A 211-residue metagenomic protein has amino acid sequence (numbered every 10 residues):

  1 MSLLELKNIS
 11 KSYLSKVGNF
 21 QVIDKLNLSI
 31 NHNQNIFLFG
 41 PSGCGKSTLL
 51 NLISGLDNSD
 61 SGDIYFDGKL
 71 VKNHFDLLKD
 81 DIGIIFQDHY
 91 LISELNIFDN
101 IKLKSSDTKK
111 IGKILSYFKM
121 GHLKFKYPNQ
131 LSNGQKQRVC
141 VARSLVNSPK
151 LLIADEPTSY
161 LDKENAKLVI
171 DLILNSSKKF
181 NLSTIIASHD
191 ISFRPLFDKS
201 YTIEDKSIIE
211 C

Functional and structural regions predicted by a protein language model:
S54: Helix-to-loop junction immediately C-terminal to a conserved catalytic motif
L70-G83: ABC ATPase NBD coupling module
T108-L123: Conserved ABC ATPase "signature" region
Y127-L131, Q135-Q137: Conserved ABC ATPase signature
V141: Hydrophobic anchor residue at the start of the ABC signature
V146-K150: A short, proline-enriched helix->beta-strand linker immediately N-terminal to the Walker B motif in ABC-type P-loop
L152-D155: Catalytic Walker B motif of ABC-type/P-loop ATPase nucleotide-binding domains
